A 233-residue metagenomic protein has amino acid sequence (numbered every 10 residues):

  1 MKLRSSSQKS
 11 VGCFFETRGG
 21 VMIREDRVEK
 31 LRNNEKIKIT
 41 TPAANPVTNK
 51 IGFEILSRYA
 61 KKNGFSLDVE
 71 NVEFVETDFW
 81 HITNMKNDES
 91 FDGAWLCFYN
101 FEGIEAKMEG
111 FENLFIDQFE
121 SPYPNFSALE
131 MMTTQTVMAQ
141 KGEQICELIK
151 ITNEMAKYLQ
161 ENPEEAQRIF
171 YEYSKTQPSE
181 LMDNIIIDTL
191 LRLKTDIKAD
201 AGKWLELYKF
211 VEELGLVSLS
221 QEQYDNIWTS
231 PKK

Functional and structural regions predicted by a protein language model:
M1-V75, S90-F98: Short, glycine-/small- and polar/acidic-enriched structural segments that line small-molecule recognition paths
F53, S57, I82, G103 (+1 more regions): Short glycine-/small-residue-rich flexible loop motifs, especially phosphate/cofactor-binding loops
F65-V72, I116, S174-I187, V217-Y224: Short, surface-exposed acidic
V75-I82: Active-site glycine-rich loop that binds ribose-phosphate moieties when present
W80, N87-E172: Pocket-lining segment of extracytoplasmic ligand-binding domains
A139-L216: Secondary-structure end/capping motifs
L205-K233: Conserved C-terminal helix/tail region of periplasmic/extracytoplasmic solute-binding proteins
